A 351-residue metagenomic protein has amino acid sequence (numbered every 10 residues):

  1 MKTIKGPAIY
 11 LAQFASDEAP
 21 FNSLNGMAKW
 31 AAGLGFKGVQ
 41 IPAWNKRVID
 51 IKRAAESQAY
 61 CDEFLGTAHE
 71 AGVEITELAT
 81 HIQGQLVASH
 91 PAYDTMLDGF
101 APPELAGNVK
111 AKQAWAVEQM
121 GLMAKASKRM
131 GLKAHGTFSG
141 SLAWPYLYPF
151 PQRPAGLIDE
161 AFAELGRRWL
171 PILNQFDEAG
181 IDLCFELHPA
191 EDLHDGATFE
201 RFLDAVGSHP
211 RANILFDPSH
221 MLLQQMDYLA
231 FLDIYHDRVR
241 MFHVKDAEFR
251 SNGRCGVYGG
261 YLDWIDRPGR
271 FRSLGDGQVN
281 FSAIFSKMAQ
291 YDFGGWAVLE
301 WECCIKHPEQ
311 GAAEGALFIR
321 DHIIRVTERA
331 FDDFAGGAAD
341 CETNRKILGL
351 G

Functional and structural regions predicted by a protein language model:
I4-P7, A12, N22, G38-V39 (+4 more regions): Acidic/histidine-rich catalytic cores of soluble enzymes
A15, V298-P308, G336: A short, acidic, flexible beta-alpha connecting loop/helix-capping segment that sits on the rim of active
E18-A31, W115-K125, L223-D233, F281-I284: Short, acidic/polar
L24-N45, M130-G131: Catalytic domains of carbohydrate-active enzymes, especially glycoside hydrolases
K29-W30, H69-E70, E74, Q85-N213 (+1 more regions): Active-site acidic/histidine proton-transfer and metal-coordination neighborhood in alpha/beta enzyme cores
F36, I41, V73, L132 (+2 more regions): A structural motif
I41-L65, G84, S139-Y146: Glycine-rich, proline-tolerant flexible connector loops at the mouths of alpha/beta enzymes
P308-F331, A335: C-terminal helical cap(s) of enzyme catalytic domains, especially alpha/beta-barrels
